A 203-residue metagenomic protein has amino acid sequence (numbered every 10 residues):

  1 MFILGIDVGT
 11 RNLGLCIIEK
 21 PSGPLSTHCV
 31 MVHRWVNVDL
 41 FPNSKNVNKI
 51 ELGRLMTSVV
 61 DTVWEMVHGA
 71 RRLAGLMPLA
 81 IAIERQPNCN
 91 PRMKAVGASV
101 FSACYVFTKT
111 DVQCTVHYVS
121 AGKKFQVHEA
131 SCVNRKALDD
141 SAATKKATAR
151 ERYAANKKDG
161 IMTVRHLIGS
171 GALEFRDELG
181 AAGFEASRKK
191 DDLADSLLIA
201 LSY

Functional and structural regions predicted by a protein language model:
M1-Y203: Phosphate- and other anionic-substrate recognition elements at nucleic-acid/protein interfaces
